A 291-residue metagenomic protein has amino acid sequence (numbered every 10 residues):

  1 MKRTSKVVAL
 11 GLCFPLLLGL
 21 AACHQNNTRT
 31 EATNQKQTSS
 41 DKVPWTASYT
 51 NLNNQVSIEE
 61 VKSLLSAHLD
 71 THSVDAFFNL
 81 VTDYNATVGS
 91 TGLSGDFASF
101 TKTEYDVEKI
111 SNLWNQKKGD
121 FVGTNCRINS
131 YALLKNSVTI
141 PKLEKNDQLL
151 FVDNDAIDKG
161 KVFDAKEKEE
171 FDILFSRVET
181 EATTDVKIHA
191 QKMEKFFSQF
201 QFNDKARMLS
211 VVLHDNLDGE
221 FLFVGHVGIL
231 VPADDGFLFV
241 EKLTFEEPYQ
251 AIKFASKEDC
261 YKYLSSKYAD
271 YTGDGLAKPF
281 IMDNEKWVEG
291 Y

Functional and structural regions predicted by a protein language model:
R3-N26: Sec-dependent N-terminal signal peptides of Gram-positive bacterial secreted proteins and lipoproteins
C23-Y291: Cysteine-nucleophile amide-bond enzymes
